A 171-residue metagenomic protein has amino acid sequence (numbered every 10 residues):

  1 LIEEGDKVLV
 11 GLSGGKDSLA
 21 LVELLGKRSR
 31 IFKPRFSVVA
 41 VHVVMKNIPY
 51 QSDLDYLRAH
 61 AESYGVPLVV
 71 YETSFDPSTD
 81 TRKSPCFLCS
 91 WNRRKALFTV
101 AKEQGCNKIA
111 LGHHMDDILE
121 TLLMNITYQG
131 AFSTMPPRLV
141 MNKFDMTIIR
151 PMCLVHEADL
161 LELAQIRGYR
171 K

Functional and structural regions predicted by a protein language model:
L1-L123, Y128-A131, P136, A158 (+1 more regions): ATP-dependent adenylation/nucleotidyltransferase module used to activate substrates
T134-K171: Metal-dependent de-N-acetylase/amidase catalytic core
